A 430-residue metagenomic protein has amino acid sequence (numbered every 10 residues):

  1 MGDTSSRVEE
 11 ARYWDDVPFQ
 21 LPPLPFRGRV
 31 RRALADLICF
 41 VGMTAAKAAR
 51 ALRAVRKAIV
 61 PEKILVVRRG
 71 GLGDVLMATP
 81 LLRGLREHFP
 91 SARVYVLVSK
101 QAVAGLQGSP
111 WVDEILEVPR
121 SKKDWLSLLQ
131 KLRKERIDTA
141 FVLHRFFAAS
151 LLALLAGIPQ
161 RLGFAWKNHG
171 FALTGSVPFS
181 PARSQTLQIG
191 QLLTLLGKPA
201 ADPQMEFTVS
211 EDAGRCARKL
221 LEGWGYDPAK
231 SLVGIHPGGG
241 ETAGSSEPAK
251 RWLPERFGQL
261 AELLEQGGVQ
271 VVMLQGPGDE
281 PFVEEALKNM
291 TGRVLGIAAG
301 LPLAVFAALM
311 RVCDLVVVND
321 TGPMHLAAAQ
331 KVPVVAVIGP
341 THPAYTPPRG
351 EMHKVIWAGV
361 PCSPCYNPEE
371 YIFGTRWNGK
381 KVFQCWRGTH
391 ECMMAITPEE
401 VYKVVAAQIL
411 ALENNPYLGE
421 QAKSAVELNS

Functional and structural regions predicted by a protein language model:
G2-S430: Catalytic machinery of carbohydrate-active enzymes, primarily nucleotide-sugar-dependent glycosyltransferases
